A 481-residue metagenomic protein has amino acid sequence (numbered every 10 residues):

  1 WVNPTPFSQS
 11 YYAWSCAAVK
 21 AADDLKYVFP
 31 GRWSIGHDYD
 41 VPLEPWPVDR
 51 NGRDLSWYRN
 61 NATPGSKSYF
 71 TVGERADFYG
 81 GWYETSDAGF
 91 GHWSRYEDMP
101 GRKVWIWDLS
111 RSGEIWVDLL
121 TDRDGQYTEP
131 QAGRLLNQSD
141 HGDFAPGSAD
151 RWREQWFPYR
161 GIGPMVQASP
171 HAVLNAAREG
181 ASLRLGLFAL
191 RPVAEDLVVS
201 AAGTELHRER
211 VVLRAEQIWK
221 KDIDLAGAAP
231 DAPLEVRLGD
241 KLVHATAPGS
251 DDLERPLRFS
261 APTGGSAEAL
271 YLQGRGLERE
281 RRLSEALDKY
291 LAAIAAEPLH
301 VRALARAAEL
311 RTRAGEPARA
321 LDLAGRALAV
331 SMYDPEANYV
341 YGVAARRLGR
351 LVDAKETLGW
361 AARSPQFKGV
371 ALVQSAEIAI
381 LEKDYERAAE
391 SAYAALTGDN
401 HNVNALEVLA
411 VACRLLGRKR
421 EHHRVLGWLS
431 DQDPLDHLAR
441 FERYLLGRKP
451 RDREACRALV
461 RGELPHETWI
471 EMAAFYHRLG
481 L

Functional and structural regions predicted by a protein language model:
P4-A149, F157: A contiguous, surface-exposed recognition patch within enzymatic or periplasmic domains that forms
M165-G265, H437-A439: Long, contiguous interaction/recruitment modules in multidomain scaffold/adaptor proteins
A296, V330, R363-P365, G398 (+2 more regions): Structural marker of alpha-solenoid helical repeat scaffolds
A320-A327, A354-W360, E386-A394, K419-D431 (+2 more regions): Alpha-helical repeat scaffolds
